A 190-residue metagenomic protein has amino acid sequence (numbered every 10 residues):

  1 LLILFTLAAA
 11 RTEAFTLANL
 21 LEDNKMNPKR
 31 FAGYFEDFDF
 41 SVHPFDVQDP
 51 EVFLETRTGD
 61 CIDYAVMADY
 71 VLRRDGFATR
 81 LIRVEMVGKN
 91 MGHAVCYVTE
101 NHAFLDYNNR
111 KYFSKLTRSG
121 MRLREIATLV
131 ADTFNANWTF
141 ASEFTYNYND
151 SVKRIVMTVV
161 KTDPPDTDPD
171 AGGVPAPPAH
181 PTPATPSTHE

Functional and structural regions predicted by a protein language model:
L1-A8: Bacterial N-terminal signal peptides
A14-E190: A structural boundary/capping signal
